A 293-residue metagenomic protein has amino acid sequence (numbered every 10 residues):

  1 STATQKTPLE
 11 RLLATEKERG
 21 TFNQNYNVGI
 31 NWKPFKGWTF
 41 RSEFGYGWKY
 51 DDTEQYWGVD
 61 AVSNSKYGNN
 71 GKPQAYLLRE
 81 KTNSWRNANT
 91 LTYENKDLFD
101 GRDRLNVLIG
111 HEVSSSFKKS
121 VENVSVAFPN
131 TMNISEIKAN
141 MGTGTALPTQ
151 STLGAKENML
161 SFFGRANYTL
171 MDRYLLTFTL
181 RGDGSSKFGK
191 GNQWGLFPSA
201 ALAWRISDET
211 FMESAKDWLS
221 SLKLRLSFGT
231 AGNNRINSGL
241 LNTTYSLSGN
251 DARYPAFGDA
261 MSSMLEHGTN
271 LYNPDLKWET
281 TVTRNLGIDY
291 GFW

Functional and structural regions predicted by a protein language model:
T2-W57, N69-W293: Extracellular/periplasmic, surface-exposed regions of secreted and cell-surface proteins
S63-N64: N-terminal, polar/charged subdomain of small-to-medium soluble alpha/beta proteins
